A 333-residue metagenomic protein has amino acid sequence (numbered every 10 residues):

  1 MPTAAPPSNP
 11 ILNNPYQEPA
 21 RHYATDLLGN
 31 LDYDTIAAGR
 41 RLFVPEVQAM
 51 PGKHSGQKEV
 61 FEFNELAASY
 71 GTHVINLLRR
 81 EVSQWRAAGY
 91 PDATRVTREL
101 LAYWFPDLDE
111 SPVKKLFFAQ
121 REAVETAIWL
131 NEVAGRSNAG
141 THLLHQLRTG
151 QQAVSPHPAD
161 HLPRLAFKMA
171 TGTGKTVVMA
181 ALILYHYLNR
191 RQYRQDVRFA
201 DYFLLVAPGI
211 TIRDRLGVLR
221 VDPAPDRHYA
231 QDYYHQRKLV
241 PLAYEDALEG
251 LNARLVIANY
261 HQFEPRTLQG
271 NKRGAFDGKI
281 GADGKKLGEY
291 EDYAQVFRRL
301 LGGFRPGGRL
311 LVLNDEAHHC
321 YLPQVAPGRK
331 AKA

Functional and structural regions predicted by a protein language model:
M1-A333: RecA-like P-loop NTPase motor core of helicase/translocase proteins
